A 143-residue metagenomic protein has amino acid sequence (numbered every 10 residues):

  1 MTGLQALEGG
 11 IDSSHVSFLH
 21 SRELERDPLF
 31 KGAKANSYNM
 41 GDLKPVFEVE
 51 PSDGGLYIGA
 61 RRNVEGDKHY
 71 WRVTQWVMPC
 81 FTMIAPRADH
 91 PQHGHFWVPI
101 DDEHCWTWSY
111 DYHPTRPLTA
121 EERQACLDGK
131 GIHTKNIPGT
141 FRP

Functional and structural regions predicted by a protein language model:
M1-P143: C-terminal catalytic domain of Rieske-type non-heme iron oxygenases
